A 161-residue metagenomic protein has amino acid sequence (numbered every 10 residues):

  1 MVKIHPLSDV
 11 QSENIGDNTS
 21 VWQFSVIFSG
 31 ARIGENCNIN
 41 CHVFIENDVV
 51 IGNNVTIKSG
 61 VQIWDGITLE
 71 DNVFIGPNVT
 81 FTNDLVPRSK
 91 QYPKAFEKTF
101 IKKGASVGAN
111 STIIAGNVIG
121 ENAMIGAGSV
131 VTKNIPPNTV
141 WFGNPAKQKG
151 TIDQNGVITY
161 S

Functional and structural regions predicted by a protein language model:
V2-P6, N14-I15, V21-I119, N144-P145 (+1 more regions): Flexible, glycine/small-residue-enriched loop-and-beta-strand segment within the central core of proteins
V79, K133, P137-T139, K147: Glycine-centered loop/turn positions within well-structured domains that cap or flank conserved ligand/cofactor-binding
G108, I114, G126, V131-T132: Short hydrophobic beta-strand segments in globular cytosolic domains
E121-M124, V130-T132, P137-N138: Internal alpha/beta core interface subdomains
I125, G143: Conserved G/P- and acidic residue-centered "switch" motifs that form tight phosphate/ATP-binding loops in soluble
